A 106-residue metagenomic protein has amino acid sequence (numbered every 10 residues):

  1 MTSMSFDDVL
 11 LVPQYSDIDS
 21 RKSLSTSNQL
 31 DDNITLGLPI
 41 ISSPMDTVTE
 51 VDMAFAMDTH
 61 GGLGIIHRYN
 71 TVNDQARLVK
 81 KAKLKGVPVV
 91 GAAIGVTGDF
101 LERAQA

Functional and structural regions predicted by a protein language model:
M1-I40: An N-cap/entry alpha-helix motif that binds or orients negatively charged groups
S3, V9, V48-A106: Alpha/beta enzyme core
P39-I41, V90-G91: Short, contiguous strand/loop micro-motifs
